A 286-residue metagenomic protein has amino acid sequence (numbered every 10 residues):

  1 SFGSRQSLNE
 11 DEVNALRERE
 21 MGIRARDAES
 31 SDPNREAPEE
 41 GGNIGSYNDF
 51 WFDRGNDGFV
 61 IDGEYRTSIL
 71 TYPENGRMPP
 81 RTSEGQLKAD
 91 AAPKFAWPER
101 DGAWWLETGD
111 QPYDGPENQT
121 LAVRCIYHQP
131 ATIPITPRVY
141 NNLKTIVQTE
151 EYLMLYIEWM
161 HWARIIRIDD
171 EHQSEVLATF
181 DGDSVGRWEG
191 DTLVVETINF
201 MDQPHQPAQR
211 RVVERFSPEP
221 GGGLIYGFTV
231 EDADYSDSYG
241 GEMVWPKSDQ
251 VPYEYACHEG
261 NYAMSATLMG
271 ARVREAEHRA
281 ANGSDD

Functional and structural regions predicted by a protein language model:
S1-D286: PEST-like low-complexity, intrinsically disordered acidic/proline/serine-rich tracts that flank trafficking/processing
